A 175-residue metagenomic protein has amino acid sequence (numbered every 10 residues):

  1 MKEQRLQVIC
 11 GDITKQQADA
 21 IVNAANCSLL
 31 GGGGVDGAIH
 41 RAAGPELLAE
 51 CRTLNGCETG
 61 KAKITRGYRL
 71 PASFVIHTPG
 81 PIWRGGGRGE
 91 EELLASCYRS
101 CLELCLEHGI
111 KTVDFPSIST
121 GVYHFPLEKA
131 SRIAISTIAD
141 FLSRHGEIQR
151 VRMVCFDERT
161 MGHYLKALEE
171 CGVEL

Functional and structural regions predicted by a protein language model:
M1-E107: Glycine-/small-residue-enriched capping loops at alpha/beta junctions
I82-L175: Phosphate/ribose-phosphate-bearing ligand recognition and processing surfaces, centered on ADP-ribose/NAD(+/P+) systems
